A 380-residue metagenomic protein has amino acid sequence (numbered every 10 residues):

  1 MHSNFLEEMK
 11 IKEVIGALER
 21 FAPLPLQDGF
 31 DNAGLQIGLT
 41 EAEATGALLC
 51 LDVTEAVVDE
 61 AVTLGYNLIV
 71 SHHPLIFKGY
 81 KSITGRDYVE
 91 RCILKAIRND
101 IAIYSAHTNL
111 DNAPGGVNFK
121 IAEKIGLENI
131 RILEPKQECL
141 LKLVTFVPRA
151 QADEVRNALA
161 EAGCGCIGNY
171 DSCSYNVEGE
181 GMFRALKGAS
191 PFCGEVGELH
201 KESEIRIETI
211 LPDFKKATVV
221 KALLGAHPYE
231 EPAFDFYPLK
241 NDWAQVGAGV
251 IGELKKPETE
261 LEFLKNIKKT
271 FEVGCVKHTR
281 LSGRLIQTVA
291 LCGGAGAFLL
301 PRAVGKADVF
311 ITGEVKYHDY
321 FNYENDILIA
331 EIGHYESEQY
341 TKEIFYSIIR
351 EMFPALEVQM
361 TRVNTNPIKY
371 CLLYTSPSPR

Functional and structural regions predicted by a protein language model:
H2-S376: Hydrophobic structural segments
S378-R380: Positively charged, low-complexity/disordered segments
